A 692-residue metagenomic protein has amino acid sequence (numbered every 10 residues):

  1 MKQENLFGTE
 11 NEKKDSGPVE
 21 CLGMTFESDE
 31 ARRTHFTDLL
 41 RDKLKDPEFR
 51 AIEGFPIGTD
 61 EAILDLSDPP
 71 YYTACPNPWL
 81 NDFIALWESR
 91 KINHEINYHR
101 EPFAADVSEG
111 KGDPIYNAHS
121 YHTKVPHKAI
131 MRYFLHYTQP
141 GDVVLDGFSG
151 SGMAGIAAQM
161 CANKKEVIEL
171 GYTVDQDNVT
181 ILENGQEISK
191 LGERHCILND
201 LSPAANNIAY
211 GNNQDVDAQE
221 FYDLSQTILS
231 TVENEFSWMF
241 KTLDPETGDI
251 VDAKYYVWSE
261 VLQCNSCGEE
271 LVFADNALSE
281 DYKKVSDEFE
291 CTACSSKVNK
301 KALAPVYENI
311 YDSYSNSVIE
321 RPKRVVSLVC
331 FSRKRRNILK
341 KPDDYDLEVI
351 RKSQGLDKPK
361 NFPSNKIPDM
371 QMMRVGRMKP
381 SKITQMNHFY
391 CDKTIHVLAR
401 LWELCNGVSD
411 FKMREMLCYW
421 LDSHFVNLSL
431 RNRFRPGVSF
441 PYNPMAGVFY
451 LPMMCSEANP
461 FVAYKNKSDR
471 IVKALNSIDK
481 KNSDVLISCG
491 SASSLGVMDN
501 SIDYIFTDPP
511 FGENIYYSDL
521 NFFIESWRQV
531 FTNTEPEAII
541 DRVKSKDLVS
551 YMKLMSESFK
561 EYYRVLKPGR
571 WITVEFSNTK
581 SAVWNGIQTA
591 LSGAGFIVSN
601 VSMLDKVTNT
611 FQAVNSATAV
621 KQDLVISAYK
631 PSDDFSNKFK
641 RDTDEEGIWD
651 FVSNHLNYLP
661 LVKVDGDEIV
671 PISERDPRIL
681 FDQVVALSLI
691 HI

Functional and structural regions predicted by a protein language model:
M1-Y71: Intrinsically disordered, low-complexity linkers and terminal regions that flank or interleave Cys/His-based
G54-G147, G155-M498, Y517-K544, V583 (+5 more regions): Nucleic-acid modification enzymes, centered on SAM-dependent nucleic-acid methyltransferases
P140-G141, L566-W571: Short glycine-dipeptide loop
S151: Conserved SAM/SAH-binding loop
I505-F506: Hydrophobic beta-strand segment of the Class I
M552-P568, G593: A short glycine-rich, Lys/Arg-flanked "PGG" loop and its adjoining helix->strand segment in the class I
